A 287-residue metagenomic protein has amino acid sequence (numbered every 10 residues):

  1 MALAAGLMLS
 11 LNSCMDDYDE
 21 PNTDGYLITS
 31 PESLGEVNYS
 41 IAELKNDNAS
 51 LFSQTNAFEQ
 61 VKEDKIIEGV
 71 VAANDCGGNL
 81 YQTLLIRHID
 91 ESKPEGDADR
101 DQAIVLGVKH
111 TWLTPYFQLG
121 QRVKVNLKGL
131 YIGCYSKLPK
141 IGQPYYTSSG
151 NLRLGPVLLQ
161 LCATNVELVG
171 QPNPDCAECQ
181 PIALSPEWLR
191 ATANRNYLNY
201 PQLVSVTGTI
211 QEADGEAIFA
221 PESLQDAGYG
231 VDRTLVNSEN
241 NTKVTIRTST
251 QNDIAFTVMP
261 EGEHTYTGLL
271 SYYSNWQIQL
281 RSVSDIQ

Functional and structural regions predicted by a protein language model:
L9-S13: C-terminal motif of bacterial Sec signal peptides marking the signal peptidase cleavage site
M15-Y81, L85-S92, R100-Q287: OB-fold nucleic-acid-binding modules
